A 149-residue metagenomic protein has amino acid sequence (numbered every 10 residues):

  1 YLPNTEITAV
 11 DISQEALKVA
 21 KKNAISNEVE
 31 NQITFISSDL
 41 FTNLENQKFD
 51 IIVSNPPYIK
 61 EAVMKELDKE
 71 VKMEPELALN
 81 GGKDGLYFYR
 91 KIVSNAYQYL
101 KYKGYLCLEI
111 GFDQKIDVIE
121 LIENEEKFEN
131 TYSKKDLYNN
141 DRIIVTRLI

Functional and structural regions predicted by a protein language model:
Y1-M64: Conserved SAM/SAH cofactor-binding pocket of Class I
L2, K83-R147: Conserved Class I SAM-dependent methyltransferase catalytic core
T5, K72-E74, N139: Short, solvent-exposed coil/turn segments
V19, Q32-F35, D39, E70 (+3 more regions): Amphipathic alpha-helical interaction/coupling elements
Y58, R147-I149: C-terminal beta-strand of the catalytic ATP-binding
Y58-Y87: Mobile active-site "lid"/loop adjacent to the S-adenosyl-L-methionine
